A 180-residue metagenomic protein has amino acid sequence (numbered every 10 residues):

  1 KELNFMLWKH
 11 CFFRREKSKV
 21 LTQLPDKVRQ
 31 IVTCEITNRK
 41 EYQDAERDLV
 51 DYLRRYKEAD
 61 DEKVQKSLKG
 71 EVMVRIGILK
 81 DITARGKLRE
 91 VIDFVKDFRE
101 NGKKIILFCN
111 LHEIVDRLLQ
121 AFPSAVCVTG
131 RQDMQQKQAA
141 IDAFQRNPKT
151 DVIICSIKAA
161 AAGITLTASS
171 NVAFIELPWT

Functional and structural regions predicted by a protein language model:
K1-K103: Inter-lobe coupling linker of SF2 helicases/translocases
N4, I92-K96, Q138-D142, A161-G163: Short hydrophobic/charged patches on amphipathic alpha-helices used for structural packing and interfaces
F12, R29, N38-E41, L111-V115 (+3 more regions): Short, solvent-exposed loop/turn segments at secondary-structure junctions
Q43, R89, D116, Q138 (+1 more regions): Alpha-helical elements of the RecA-like P-loop NTPase motor core of helicases
D81-R89, C109, M134-Q138: Conserved phosphate-coordination/catalytic loops
K104-F108, D116-A160: Conserved helicase ATPase core of P-loop NTP-dependent helicases/translocases
K158-T180: Conserved RecA-like helicase motor core of SF1/SF2 enzymes
